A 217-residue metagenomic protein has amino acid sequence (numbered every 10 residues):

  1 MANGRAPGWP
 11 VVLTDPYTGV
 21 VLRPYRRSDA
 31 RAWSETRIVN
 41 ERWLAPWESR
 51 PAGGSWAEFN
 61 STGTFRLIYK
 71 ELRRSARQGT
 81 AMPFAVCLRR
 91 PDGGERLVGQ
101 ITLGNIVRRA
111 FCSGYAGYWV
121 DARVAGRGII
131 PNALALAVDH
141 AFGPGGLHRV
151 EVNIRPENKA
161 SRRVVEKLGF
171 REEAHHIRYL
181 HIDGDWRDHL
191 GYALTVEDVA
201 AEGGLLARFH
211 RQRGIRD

Functional and structural regions predicted by a protein language model:
M1-R123, W186-D217: GNAT-family acyltransferases
R27, P156-N158: A short coil/beta-turn micro-motif at the C-terminal edge of the histidine kinase catalytic ATP-binding domain
F84, H140-F142, F170: Conserved hydrophobic/aromatic "anchor" residues that stabilize well-ordered secondary structure elements
Y118-V120, G126-H140, K159-K167: Conserved acetyl-CoA-binding loop-helix of GNAT-fold acetyltransferases
G143-N153: Conserved GNAT acetyl-CoA-binding A-motif
N153, R171-D188: Conserved catalytic-core motifs of GNAT/GCN5-like acyltransferases
